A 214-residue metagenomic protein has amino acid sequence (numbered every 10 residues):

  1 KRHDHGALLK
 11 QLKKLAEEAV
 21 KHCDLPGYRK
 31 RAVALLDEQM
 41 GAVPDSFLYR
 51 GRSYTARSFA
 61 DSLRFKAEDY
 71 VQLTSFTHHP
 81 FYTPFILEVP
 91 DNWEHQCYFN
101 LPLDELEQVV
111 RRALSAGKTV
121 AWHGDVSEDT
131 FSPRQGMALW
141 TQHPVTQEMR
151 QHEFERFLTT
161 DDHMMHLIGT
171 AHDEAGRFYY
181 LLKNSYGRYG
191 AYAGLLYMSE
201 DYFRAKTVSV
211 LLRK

Functional and structural regions predicted by a protein language model:
K1, H163: Active-site nucleophilic cysteine motif
R2-S115, V126: Core regions of eukaryotic protease modules
W93-D162: Long, positively charged binding patches that form subdomain-scale interaction surfaces for polyanionic ligands
H123-V126, T170, N184-S185: Active-site-proximal beta-strand/loop segments in catalytic clefts of secreted hydrolases
H166-I168, L181: Residues located in well-ordered beta-strands
D173-K214: Conserved catalytic-core surface of thiol
